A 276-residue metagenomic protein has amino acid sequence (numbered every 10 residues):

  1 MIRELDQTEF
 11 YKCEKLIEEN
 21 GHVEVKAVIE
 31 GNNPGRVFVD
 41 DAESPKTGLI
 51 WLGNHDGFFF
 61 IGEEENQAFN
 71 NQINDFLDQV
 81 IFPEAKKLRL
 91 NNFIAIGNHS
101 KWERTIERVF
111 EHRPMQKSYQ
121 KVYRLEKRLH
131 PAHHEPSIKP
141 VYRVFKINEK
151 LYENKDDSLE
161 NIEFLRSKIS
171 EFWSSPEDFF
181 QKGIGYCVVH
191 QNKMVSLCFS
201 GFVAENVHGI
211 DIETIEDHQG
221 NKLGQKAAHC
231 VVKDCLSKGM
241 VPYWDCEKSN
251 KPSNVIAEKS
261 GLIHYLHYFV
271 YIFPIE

Functional and structural regions predicted by a protein language model:
M1-H22, H130-S174: Short amphipathic alpha-helix that is part of the acyltransferase structural core
P34-W51, G183-L197: Conserved beta-hairpin
D41, P45, I50-E153: Acyl-donor-binding surface of acyltransferase catalytic domains
Q67-I81, I210, G220-C235, V255 (+1 more regions): Conserved acetyl-CoA-binding loop-helix of GNAT-fold acetyltransferases
I94-K101, W244-N254, I272-I275: Conserved beta-strand-loop-alpha-helix junction that forms the acyl-donor binding cleft
S100-P114, Q225, K248-L266: Conserved active-site alpha-helix within GNAT-family acetyltransferase domains
P114-E126, I263-E276: Conserved catalytic-core motifs of GNAT/GCN5-like acyltransferases
E171-I215: A conserved beta-strand-loop-helix scaffold within acyl/acetyltransferase catalytic domains
